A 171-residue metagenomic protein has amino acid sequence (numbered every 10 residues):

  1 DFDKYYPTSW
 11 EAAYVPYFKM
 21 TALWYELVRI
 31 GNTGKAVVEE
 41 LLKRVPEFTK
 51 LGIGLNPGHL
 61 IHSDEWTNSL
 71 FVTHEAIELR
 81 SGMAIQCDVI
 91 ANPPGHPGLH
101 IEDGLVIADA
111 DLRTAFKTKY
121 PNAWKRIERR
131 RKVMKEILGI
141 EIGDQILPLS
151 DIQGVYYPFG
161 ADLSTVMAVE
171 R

Functional and structural regions predicted by a protein language model:
D1-R171: Active-site neighborhoods and metal-handling regions in enzymes and metal-associated proteins
